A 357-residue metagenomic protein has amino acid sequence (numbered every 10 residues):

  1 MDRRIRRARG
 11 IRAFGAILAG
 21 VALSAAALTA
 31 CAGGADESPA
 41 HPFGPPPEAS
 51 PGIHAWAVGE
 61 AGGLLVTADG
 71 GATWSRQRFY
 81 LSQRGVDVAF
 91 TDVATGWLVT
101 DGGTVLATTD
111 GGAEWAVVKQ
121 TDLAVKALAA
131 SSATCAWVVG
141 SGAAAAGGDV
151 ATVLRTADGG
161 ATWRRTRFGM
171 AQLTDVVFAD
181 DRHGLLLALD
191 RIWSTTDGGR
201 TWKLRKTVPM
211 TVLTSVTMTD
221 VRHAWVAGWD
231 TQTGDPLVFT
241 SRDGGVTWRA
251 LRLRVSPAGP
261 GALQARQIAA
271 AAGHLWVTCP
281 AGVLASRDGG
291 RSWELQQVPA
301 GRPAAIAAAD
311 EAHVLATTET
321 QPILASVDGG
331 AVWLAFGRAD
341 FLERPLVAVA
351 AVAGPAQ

Functional and structural regions predicted by a protein language model:
R4-L18: Bacterial N-terminal signal peptides that target proteins for export
G15-A27: Bacterial N-terminal signal peptides
T29-Q357: Residue-level hotspots at or immediately adjacent to binding/recognition sites across diverse folds
